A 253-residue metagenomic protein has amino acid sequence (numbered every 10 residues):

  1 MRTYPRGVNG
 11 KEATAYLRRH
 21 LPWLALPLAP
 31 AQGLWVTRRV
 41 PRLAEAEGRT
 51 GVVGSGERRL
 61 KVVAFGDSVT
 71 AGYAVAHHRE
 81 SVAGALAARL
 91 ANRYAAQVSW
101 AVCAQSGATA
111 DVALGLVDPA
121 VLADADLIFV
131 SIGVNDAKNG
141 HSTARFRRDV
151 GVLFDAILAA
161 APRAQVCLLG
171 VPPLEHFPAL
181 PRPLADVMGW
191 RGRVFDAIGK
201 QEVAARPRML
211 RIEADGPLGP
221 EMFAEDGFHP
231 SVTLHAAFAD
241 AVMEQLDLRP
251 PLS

Functional and structural regions predicted by a protein language model:
M1-V63, D247-S253: N-terminal secretory targeting modules
R2-A13, V112-L116, N135, L174: Extracellular glycan-modifying ectodomains
P30-L43, L60-D67, Q97-A108, R145-F154 (+1 more regions): Short charge-dense sequence patches
K61-V63, V69-D149: Conserved SGNH/GDSL esterase-like catalytic core that processes O-acyl groups on lipids and polysaccharides
G115-S253: Alpha-helical cap/lid subdomain in secreted, periplasmic, or secretory-pathway luminal O-acyl-processing enzymes
